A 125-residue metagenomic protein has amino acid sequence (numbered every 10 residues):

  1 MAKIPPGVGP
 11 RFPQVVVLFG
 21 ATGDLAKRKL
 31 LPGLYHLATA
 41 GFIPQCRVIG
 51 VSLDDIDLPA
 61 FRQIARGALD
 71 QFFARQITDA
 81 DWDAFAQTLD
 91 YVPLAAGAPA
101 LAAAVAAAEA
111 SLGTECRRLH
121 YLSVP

Functional and structural regions predicted by a protein language model:
M1-A60: N-terminal low-complexity, Ser/Thr- and acidic-residue-enriched intrinsically disordered segments
L25, R62-I64, A98-L101: Conserved long hydrophobic alpha-helices within structured protein cores
L30-A38, A65-F73, L101-E109: Short, well-ordered amphipathic alpha-helices
T39-V92: Glycine-rich phosphate-binding loop and adjoining beta1-alpha1-beta2 segment of Rossmann-like nucleotide-binding folds
A84-P125: Rossmann-like NAD(P)-binding element
